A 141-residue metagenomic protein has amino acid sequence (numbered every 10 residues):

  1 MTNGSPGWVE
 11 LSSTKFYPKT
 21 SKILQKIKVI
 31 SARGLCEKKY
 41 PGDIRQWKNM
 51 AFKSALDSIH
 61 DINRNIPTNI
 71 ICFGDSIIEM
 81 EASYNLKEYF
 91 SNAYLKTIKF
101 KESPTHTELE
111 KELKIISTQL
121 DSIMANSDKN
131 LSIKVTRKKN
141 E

Functional and structural regions predicted by a protein language model:
G7-E141: C-terminal cap/substrate-recognition subdomain and adjoining C-terminal extension of metal-dependent phosphatase-like
